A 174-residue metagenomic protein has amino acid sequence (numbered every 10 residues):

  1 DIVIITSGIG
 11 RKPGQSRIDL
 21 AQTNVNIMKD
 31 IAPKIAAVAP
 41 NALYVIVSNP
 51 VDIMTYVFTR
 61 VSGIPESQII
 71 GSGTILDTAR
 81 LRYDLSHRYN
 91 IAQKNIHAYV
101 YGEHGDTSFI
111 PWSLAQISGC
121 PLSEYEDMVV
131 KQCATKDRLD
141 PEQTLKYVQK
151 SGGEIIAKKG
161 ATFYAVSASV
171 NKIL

Functional and structural regions predicted by a protein language model:
V3-I4: N-terminal Rossmann-like NAD(P) cofactor-binding module of classical short-chain dehydrogenase/reductase
S7-I9: Conserved NAD(P)H cofactor-binding loop of Rossmann-fold oxidoreductase domains
R11-P13: N-terminal glycine-rich phosphate/adenylate-binding segment common to multiple enzyme folds
S16-R82: Rossmann-like NAD(P)(H) cofactor-binding subdomain of soluble oxidoreductases
S62-Q68, D77-L174: C-terminal substrate-binding/catalytic lobe of Rossmann-fold NAD(P)-dependent dehydrogenases
